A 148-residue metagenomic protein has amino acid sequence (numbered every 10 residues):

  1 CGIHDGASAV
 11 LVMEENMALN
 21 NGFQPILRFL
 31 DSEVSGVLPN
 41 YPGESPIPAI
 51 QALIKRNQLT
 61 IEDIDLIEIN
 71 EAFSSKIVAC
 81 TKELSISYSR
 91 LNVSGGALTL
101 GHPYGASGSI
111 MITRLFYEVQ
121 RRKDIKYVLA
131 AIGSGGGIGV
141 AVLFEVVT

Functional and structural regions predicted by a protein language model:
C1-T148: Claisen-condensing/thiolase-fold acyl-transfer catalytic domains that form or cleave C-C bonds in fatty acid
